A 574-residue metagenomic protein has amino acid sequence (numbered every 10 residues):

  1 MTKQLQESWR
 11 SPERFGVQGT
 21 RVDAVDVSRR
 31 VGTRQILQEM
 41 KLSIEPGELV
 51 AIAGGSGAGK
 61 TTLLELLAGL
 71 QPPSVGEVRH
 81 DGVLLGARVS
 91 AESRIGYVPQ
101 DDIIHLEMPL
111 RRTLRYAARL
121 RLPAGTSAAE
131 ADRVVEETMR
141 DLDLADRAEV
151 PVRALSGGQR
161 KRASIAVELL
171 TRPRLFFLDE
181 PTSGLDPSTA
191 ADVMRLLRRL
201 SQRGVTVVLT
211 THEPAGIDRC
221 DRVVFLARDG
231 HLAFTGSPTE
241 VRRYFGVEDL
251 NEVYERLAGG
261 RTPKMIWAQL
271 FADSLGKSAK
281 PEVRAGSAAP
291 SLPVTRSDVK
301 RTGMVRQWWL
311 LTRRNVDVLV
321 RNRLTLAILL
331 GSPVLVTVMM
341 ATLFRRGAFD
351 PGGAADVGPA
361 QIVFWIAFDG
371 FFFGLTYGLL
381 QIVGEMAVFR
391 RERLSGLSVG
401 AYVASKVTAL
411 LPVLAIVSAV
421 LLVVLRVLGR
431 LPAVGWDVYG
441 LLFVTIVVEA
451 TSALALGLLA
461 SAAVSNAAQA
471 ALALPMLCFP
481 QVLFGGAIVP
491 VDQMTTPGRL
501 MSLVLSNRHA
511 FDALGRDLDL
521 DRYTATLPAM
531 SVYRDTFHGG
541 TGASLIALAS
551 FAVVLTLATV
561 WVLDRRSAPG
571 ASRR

Functional and structural regions predicted by a protein language model:
M1-D26, V31-T33, K41, G55 (+7 more regions): Topological signature of polytopic alpha-helical transporters
A68: Helix-to-loop junction immediately C-terminal to a conserved catalytic motif
D101, L106-P123: Q-loop/switch helix immediately C-terminal to the Walker
E130-R147: Conserved ABC ATPase "signature" region
P151-L155: Conserved ABC ATPase signature
E168-L170: ABC ATPase C-loop
F176-E180: Catalytic Walker B motif of ABC-type/P-loop ATPase nucleotide-binding domains
D317-R574: Membrane-spanning alpha-helical segments of multipass transporters and channels
